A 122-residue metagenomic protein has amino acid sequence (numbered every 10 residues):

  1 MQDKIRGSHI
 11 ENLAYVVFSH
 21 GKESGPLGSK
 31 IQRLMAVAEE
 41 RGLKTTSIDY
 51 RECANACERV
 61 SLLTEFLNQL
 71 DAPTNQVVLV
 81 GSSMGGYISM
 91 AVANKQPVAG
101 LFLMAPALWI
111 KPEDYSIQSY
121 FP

Functional and structural regions predicted by a protein language model:
Q2-C53: Short, surface-exposed "cap/lid" segments of acyl-processing enzymes
S8, L108-P122: The feature captures the conserved acid-bearing segment of alpha/beta-hydrolase catalytic domains
I10-E11, L70-N75: Glycine-rich phosphate-binding loop signature in dinucleotide/nucleotide-binding domains
Y50-R51, F102-P112: Active-site nucleophile loop of the alpha/beta-hydrolase fold
E52-A72: Alpha/beta-hydrolase active-site loop
V80-S89: Gly/Ala-rich beta-loop-alpha elbow adjacent to hydrolase catalytic centers
A91-G100, W109: Conserved hydrolase catalytic core segment
